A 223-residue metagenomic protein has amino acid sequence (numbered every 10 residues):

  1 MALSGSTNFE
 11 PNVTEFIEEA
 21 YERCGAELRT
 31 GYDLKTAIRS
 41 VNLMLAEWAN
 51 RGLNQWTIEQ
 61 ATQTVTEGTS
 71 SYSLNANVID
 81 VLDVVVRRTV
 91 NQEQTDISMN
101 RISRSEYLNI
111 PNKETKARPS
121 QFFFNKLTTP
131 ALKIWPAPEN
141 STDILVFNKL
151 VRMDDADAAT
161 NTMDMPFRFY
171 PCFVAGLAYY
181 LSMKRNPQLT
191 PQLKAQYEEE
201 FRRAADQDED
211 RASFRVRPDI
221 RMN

Functional and structural regions predicted by a protein language model:
M1-N223: Glycine-enriched, solvent-exposed interface loops adjoining structured elements
